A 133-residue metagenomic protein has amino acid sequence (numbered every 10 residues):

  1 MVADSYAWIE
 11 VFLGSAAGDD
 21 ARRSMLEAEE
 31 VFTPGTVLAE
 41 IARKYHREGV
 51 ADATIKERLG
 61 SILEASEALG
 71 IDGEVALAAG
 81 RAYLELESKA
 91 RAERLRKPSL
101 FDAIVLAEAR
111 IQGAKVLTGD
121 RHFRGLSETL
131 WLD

Functional and structural regions predicted by a protein language model:
M1-T33, Y45-S61: Short, well-structured N-terminal submotif of metal-dependent ribonuclease cores
A3-D4, T33-P34, P98-S99, D120 (+1 more regions): Histidine- and aromatic-rich ligand-binding microenvironments
W8-I9, L38, A76, F123-R124: A generic structural signal for short hydrophobic patches within well-formed alpha-helices
V11-F12, K44, A79, L126: Residues that scaffold the ATP/ADP-binding catalytic core of kinase and kinase-like folds
E30, E67, E128-L130: Conserved beta-strand segments of alpha/beta enzyme cores
A42-R81, E85-L86: Active-site-proximal, substrate-binding regions of enzyme catalytic domains and RNA-binding/basic surfaces
A68-K115: Active-site neighborhoods of divalent-metal-dependent phosphate/nucleic-acid chemistry enzymes
L106-D133: Acidic, PIN/NYN-like endoribonuclease modules and their adjacent C-terminal/linker elements
